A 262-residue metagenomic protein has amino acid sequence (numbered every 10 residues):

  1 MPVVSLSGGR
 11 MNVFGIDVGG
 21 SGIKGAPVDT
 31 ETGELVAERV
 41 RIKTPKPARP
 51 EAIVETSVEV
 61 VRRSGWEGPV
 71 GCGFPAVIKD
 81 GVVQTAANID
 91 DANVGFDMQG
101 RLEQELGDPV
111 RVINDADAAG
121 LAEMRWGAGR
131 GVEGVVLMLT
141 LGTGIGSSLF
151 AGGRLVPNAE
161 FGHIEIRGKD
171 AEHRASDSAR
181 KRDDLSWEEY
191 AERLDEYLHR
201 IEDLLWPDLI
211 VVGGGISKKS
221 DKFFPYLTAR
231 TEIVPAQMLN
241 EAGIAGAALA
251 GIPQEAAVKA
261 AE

Functional and structural regions predicted by a protein language model:
M1-V70, I78-V82, G100-V110, A122-M138 (+1 more regions): ATP-binding/phosphotransfer module of carbohydrate and carboxylate kinases, centering on a glycine-rich
F74: Glycine-rich nucleotide/cofactor/substrate-binding loop typically near the N-terminus or early in the first domain
V83-G95: A charged helix-plus-loop insertion that forms the helical arch/lid used to bind and gate nucleic-acid substrates
V112-A116: Short loop/edge segments at beta-strand edges and connector loops that shape dinucleotide/nucleotide cofactor-binding
D117-L121: Short acidic loop-to-helix transition motifs that present clustered carboxylates
G146: Histidine-centered metal-chelating micro-motifs
